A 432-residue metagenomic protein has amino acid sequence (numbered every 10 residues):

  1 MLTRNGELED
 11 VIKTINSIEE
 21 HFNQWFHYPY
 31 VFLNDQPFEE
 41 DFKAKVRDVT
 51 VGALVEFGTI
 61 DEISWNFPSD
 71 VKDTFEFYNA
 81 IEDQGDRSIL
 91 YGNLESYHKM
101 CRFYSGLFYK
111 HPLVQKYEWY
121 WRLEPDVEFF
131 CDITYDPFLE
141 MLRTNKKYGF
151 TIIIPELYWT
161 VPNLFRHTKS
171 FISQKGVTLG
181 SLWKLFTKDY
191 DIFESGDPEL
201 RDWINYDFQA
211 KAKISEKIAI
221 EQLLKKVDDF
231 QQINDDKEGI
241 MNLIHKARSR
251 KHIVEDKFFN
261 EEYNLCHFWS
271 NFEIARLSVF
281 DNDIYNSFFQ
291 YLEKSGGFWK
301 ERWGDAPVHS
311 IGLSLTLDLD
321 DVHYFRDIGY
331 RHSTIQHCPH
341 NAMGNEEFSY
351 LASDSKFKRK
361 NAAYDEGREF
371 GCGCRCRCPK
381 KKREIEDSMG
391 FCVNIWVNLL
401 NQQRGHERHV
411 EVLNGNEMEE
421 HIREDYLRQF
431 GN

Functional and structural regions predicted by a protein language model:
M1-G6: A conserved hydrophobic helix/loop-capping motif in glycosyltransferases and polysaccharide synthases
L8-E20: Short, well-formed alpha-helical segments that are part of the catalytic scaffolds of diverse glycosyltransferases
S17-F26, V49: Short, acidic, metal-binding catalytic loop of nucleotide-sugar glycosyltransferases
P29-Q36: Short internal beta-strands
R47-K116: Active-site-proximal specificity loops/subdomain of glycosyltransferases
G85-C101, P112-L113, V127-K294, R302 (+1 more regions): Conserved catalytic core of nucleotide-sugar-dependent glycosyltransferases
N264-F268, V279, Y285-N432: C-terminal catalytic/acceptor-binding lobe
